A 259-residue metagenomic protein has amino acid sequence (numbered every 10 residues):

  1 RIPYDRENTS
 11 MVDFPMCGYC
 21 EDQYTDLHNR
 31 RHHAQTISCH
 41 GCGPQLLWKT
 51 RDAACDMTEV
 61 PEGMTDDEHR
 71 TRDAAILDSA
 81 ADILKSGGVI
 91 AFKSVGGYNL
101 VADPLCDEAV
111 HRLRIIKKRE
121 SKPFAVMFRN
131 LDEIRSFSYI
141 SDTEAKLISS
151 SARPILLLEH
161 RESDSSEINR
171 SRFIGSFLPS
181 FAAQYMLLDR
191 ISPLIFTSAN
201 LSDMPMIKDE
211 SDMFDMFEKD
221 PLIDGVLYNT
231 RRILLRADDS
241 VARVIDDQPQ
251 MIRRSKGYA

Functional and structural regions predicted by a protein language model:
R1-A259: Active-site-adjacent structural elements in enzyme catalytic cores
